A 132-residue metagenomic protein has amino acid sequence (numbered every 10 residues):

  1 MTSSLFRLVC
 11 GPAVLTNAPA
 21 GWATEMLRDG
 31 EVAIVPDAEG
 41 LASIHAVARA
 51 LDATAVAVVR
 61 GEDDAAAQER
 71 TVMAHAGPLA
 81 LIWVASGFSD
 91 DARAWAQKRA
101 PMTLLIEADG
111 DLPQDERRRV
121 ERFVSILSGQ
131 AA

Functional and structural regions predicted by a protein language model:
M1-A67: Alpha-helical substrate-recognition element adjacent to the catalytic core
I44, A48-A132: C-terminal cap/substrate-recognition subdomain and adjoining C-terminal extension of metal-dependent phosphatase-like
